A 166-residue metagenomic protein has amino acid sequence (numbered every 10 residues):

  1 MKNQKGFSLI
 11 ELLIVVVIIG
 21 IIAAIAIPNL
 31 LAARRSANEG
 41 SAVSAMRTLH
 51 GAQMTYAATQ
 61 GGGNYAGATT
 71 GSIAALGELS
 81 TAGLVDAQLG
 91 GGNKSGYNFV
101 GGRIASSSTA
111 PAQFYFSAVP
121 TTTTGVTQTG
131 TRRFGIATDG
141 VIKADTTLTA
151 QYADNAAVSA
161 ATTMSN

Functional and structural regions predicted by a protein language model:
K2-L30: N-terminal single-pass transmembrane signal-anchor helix
A24, E39, T55: Functionally critical, cavity-lining and gating residues within the transmembrane helices of 12-TM secondary
N29-M46: Aliphatic-rich helix starts adjacent to a transmembrane/signal segment
T48-G130, I136-D139, T146, V158-N166: Extracellular/periplasmic head regions of type IV pilus-like filament subunits
L148-Y152: A short acidic/small-residue loop/turn micro-motif
